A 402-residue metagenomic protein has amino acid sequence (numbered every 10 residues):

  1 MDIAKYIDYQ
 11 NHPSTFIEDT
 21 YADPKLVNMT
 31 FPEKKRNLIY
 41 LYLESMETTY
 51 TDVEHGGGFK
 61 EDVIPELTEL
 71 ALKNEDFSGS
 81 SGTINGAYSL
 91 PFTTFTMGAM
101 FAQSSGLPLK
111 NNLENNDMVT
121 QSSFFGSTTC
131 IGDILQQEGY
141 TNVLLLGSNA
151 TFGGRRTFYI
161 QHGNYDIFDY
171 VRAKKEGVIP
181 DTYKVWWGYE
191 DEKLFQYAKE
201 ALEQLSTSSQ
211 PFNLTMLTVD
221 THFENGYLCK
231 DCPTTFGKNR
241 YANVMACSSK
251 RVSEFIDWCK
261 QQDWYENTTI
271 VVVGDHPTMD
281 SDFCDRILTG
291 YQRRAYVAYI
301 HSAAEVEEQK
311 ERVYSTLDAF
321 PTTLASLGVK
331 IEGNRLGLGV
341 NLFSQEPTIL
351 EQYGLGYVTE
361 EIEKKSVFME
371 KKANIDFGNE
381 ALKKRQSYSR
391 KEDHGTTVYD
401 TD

Functional and structural regions predicted by a protein language model:
M1-A4: Transmembrane and membrane-interface helices of multi-pass, inner-membrane envelope-modifying transferases
Y6, N11-I17, Y21, V27-M29: A charged, amphipathic alpha-helical module
T20-D402: Solvent-exposed soluble domains appended to multi-pass membrane proteins
